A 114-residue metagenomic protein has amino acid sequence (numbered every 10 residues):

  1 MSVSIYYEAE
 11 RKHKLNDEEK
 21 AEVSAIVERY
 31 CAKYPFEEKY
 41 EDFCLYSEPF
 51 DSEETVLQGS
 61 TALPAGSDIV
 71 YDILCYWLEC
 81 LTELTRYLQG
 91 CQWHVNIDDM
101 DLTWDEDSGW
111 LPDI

Functional and structural regions predicted by a protein language model:
M1-I26: Short, extreme N-terminal segment that most often corresponds to the first beta-strand
E22-F36: Short amphipathic alpha-helix segments
I26-Y30, E41-I114: Charged interaction segments
